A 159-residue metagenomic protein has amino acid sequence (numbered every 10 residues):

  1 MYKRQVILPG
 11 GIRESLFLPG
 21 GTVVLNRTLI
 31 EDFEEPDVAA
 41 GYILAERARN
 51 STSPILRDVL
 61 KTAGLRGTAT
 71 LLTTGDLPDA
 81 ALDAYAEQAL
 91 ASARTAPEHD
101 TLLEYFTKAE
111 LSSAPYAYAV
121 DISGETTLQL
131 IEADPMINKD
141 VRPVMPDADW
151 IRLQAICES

Functional and structural regions predicted by a protein language model:
K3-G64, Q129, A133-S159: Peri-catalytic and regulatory segments of divalent metal-dependent proteins
T68-S159: Metalloprotease/metallohydrolase-associated module, dominated by Zn2+-dependent proteases
